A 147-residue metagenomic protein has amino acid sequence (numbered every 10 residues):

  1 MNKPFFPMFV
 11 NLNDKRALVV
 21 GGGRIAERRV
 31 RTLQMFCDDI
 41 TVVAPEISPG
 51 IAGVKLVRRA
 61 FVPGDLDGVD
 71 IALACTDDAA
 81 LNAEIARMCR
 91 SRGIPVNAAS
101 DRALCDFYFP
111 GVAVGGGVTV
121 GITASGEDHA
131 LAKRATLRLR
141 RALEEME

Functional and structural regions predicted by a protein language model:
M1-R59: Hydrophobic, well-ordered beta-alpha structural blocks that scaffold small-molecule cofactor pockets
R16, D70-I71: Structural motif
G23-I25, A79-A80, G126: Residue-level detector of alpha-helix initiation sites
D38, R90, I94, R140-E145: Generic secondary-structure signature for well-ordered alpha-helical cores
V57-G68: Short amphipathic alpha-helix with an adjacent loop that forms part of the alpha/beta core around
A60, T76-D77, A124: Short glycine-/small-residue-rich Rossmann-like dinucleotide-binding loops
I71-T76, N82-Y108: ADP-ribose/adenylate-binding Rossmann-like module
F109-E147: Adenosine-phosphate binding glycine-rich loop
